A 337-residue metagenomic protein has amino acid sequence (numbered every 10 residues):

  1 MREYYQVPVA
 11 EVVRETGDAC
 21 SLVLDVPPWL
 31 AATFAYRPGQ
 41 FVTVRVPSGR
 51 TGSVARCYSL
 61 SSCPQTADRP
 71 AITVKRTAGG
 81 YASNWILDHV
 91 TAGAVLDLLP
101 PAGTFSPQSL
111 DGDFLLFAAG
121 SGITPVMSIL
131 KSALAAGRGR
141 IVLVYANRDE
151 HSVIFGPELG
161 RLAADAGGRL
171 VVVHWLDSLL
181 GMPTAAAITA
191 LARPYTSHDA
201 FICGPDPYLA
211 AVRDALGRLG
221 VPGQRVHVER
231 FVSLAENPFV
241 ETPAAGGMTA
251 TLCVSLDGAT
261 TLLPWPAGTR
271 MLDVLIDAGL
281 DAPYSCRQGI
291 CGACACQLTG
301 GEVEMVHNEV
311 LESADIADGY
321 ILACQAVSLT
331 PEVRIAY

Functional and structural regions predicted by a protein language model:
M1-V95, N147-D149, G160, D177: Ferredoxin-reductase
P47-G49, P101-A102, T299: Short, surface-exposed secondary-structure boundary micro-motifs
N84-A244, M248-S255, P264: FNR/FR-type flavoprotein reductase catalytic core
G204, R230, V254-L256, W265-A267 (+4 more regions): Active-site proximal loops enriched in glycine and acidic residues that flank catalytic Cys/His/Asp and coordinate
G247-R287: C-terminal accessory/binding modules appended to enzymatic or scaffolding proteins
T261, V274-A278, P283, G292-Y337: Iron-sulfur (Fe-S) cluster-binding segments and ferredoxin-like electron-carrier domains, especially [2Fe-2S]
